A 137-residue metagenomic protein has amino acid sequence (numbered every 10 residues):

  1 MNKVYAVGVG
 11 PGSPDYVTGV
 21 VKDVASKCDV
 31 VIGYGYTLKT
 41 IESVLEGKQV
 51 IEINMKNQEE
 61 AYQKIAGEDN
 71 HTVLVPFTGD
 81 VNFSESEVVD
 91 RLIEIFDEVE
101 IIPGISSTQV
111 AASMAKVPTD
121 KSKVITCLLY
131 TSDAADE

Functional and structural regions predicted by a protein language model:
M1-I102, S106-V110, C127: Class I S-adenosyl-L-methionine
E46, S113-V117, D136: A generic structural signal for secondary-structure junctions that act as hinges or helix/strand caps at the edges
A115-L129: Short, glycine-/small-residue-rich phosphate/pyrophosphate-handling segment
Y130-E137: Conserved small/polar residues in nucleotide/adenosyl-binding loops
